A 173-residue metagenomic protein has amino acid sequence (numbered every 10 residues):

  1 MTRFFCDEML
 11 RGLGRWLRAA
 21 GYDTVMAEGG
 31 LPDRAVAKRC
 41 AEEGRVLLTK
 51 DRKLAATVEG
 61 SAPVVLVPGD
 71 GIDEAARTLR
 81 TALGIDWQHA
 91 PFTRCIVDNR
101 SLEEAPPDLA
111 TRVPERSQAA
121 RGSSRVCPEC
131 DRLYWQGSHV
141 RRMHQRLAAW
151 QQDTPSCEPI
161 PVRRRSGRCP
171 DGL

Functional and structural regions predicted by a protein language model:
M1, G14, R142-A149, L173: Accessory, non-ATPase domains that flank or precede helicase/AAA+ motor cores in DNA-metabolism machines
M1-A90: Long, charged N-terminal interaction/targeting segments
F92, S124: Residues immediately within or flanking Cys/His clusters that coordinate Zn2+ in small zinc-binding modules
C95-D98, C127-C130: Short cysteine-rich clusters marking metal-coordination/redox-active sites
R100-P107, W135: Short functional micro-motifs and their immediate structural scaffolds
L109-A119, R142-D153: Short cysteine/histidine-rich metal-coordination sites, predominantly Zn2+-binding motifs
R163-R168: Basic polycationic patches enriched in arginine
